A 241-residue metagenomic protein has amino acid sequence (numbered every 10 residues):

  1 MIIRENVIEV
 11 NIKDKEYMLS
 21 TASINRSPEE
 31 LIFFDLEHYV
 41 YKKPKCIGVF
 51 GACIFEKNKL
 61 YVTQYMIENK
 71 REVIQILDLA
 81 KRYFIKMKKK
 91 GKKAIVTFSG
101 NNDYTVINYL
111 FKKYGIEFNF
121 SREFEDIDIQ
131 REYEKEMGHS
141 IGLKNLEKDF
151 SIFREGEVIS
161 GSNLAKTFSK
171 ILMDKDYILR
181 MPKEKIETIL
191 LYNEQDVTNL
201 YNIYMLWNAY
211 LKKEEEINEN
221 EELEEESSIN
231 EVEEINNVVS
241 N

Functional and structural regions predicted by a protein language model:
M1-E30: N-terminal accessory regions of nucleic-acid-interacting proteins
E29-Y39, N193: Two-metal-ion RNase H-like nuclease active-site motif
D35-E37, D103, D128, D196: Acidic active-site catalytic centers that drive phospho-/nucleotidyl reactions and related ester hydrolyses
D35-H38, K42-I67: RNase H-like nuclease fold core
K43-K45, E136, Y204: Short, function-defining helix-loop hinge/capping sites that tune catalysis or transport
Y61-D149: Conserved DEDDh/DEDDy metal-dependent 3′-5′ exonuclease domain
L146-E222: Acidic, Mg2+-coordinating catalytic module of metal-dependent nucleases/exonucleases that use a two-metal-ion mechanism
L211-N241: Acidic catalytic cores of enzymes that act on phosphate-bearing nucleotides/polynucleotides
